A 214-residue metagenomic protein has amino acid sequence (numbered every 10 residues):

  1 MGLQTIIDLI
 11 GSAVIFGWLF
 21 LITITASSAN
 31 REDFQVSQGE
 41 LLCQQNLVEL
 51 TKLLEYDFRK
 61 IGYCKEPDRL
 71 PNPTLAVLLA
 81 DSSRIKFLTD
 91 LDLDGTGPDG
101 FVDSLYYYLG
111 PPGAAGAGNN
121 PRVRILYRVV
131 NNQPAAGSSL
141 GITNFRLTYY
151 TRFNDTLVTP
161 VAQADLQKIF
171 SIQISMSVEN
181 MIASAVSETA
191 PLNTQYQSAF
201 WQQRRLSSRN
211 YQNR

Functional and structural regions predicted by a protein language model:
Q4-K65, N213: Aliphatic-rich helix starts adjacent to a transmembrane/signal segment
Q35-V36, F58-L88: Short, glycine/small-hydrophobic-rich surface segments
C43, A80, D165-Q167: Aromatic-acidic/polar surface patches that form glycan- and anion
A80-V158, Q197: Type IV pilin-like appendage domain
P134-R214: Short linear sequence signals and composition-biased patches located at protein termini or domain-edge surfaces
